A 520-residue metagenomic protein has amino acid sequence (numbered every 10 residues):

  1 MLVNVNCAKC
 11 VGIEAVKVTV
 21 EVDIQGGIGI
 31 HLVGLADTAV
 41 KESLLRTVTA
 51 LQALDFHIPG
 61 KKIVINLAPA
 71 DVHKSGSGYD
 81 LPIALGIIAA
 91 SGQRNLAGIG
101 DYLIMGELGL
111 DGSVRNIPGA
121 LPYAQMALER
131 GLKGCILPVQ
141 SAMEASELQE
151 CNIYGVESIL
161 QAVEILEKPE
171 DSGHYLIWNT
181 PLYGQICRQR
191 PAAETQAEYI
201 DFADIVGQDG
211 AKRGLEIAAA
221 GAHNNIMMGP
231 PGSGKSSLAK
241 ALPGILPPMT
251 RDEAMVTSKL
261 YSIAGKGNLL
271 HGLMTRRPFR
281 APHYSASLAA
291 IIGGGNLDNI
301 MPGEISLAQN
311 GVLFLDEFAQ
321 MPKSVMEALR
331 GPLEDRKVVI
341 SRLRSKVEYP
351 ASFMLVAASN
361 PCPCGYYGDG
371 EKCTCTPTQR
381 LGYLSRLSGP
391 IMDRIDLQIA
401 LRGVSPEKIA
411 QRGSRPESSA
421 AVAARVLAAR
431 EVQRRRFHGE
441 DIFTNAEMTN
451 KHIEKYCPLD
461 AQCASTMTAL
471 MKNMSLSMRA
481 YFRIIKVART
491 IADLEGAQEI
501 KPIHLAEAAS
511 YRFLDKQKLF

Functional and structural regions predicted by a protein language model:
M1-I226, P230-S233, A480-Y481, Q498-F520: Peripheral, non-AAA+ core regions of ATP-driven protein-machinery
G26, I58-K61, G98-I99, G131 (+8 more regions): Short loop/turn elements that form and flank the Walker-type P-loop nucleotide-binding site in RecA-like NTPase cores
A36-L44, P59, N66-G76, L297-I300 (+1 more regions): Basic, amphipathic alpha-helical bundle interface domains used for macromolecular binding and assembly
L110, L313, Q320-M321: Residues immediately C-terminal
E216, G272, R277-P278, A286-L313 (+1 more regions): Conserved alpha-helical scaffold flanking the Walker A/P-loop in AAA+ ATPase domains
M227-N268, D335: Walker A/P-loop
N310, D316-E317, A328: Walker B catalytic acidic pair
